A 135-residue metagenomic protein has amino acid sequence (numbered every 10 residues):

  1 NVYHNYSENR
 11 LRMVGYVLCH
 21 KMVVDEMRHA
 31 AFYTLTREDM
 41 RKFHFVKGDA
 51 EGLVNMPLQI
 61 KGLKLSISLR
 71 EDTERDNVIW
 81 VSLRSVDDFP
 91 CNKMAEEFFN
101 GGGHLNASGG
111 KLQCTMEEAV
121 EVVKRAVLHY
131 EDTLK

Functional and structural regions predicted by a protein language model:
N1-F98, G103-K135: Hydrophobic helix-and-loop "lid/oligomerization" segment in the mid-to-C-terminal part of catalytic domains
